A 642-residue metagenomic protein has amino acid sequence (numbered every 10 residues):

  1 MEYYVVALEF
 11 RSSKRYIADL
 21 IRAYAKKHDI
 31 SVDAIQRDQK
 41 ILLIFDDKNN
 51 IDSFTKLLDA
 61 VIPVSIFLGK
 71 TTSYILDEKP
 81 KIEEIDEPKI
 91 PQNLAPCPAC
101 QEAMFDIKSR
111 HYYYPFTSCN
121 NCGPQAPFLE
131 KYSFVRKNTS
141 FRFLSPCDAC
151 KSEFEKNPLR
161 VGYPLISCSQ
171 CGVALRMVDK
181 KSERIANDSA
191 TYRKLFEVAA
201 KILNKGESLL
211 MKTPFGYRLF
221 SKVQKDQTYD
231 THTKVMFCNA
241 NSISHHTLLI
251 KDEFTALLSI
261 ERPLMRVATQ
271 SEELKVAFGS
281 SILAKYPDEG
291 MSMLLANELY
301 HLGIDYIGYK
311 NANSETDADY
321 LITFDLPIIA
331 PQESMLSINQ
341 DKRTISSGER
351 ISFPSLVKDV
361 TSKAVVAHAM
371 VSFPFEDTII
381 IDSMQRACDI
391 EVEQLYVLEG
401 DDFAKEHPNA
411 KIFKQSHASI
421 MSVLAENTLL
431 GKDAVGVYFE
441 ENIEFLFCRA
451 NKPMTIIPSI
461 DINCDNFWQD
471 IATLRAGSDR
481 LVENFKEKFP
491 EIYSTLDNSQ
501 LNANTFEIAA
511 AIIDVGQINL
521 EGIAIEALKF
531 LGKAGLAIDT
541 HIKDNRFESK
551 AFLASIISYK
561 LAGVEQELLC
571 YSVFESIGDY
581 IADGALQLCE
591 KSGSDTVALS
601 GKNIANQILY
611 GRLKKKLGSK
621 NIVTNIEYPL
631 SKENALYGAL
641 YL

Functional and structural regions predicted by a protein language model:
M1-L642: Acidic, glycine-enriched active-site microenvironments
